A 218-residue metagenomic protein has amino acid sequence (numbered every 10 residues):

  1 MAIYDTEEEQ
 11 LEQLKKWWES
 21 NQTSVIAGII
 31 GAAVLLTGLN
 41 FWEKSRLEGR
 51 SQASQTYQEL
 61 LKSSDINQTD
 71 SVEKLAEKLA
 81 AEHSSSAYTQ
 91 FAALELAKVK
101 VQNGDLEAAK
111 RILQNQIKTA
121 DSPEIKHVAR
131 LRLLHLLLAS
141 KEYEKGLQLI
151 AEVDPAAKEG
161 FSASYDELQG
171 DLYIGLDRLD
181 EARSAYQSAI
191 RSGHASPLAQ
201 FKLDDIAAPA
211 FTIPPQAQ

Functional and structural regions predicted by a protein language model:
M1-E7, E12, Q58, K62 (+2 more regions): Acidic, proline/glycine-rich low-complexity intrinsically disordered segments
M1-G31, Q52: N-terminal positive-inside, membrane-proximal cytosolic segments immediately preceding the first
L36-Q55: Transmembrane signal-anchor/signal-peptide helices with a preference for the extracytoplasmic
G49-Q52, Q68, S84-Y88, E124-I125 (+2 more regions): Structural signature of alpha-solenoid helical repeat junctions
Q52-S71: Short extracytoplasmic/periplasmic juxtamembrane "stem" segments immediately C-terminal to an N-terminal membrane anchor
Y57-K62, Q90-V99, R130-L133: Non-membrane alpha-helical segments in proteins
T69-N115, A120: Extracytoplasmic/periplasmic/luminal assembly and interaction segments in envelope/secretory/respiratory proteins
K100-I112, Q116-Q218: Soluble extracytoplasmic domains of inner/organellar membrane proteins
